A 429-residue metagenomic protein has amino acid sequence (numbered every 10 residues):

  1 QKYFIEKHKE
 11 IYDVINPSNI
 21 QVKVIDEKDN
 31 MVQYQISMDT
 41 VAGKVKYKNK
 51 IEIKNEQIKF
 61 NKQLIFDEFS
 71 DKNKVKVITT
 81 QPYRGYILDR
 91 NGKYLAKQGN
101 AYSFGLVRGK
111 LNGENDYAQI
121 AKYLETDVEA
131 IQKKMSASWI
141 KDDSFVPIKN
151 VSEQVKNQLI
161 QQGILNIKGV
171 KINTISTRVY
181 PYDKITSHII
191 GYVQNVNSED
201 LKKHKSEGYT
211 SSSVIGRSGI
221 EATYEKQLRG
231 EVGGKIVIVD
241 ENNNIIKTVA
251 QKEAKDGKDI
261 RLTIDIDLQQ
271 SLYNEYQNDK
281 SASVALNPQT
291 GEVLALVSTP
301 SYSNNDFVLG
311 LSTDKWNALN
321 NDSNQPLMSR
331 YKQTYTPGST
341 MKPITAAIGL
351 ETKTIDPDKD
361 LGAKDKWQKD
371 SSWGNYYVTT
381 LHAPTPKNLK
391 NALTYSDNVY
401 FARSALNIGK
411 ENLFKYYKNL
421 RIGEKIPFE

Functional and structural regions predicted by a protein language model:
Q1-K2: Short acidic-aromatic low-complexity motifs
I5-A282, Y302-S329, T334: Extracytoplasmic/periplasmic proteins that interact with beta-lactams or build/remodel peptidoglycan
D240-V249, P288-S339, I344-E429: Beta-lactam-recognizing serine transpeptidase/beta-lactamase-like catalytic domain environment
